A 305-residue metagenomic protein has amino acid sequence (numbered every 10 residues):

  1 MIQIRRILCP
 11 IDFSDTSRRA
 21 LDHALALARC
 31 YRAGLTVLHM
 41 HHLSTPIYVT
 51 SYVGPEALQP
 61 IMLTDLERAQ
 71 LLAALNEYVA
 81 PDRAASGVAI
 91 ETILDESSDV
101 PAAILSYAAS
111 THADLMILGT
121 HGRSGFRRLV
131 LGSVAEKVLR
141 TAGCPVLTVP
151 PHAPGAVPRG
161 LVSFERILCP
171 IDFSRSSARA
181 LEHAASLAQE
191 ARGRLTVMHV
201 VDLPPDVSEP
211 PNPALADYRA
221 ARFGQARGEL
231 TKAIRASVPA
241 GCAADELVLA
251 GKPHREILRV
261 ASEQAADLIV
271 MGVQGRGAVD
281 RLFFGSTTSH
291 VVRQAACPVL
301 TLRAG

Functional and structural regions predicted by a protein language model:
M1-I2, T16, H42-T45, A73 (+3 more regions): Structural beta-alpha unit
I2-P60, G87, V162-A214, D245-L247 (+2 more regions): Small/aliphatic-rich secondary-structure junction motif
Q3-R5, A26, C30, L105-A156 (+1 more regions): Gly/Ser-rich helix-loop-strand patches that form or flank binding pockets for ribonucleotide-derived cofactors
A20-H23, A103, E229, E256: Well-ordered alpha-helical segments embedded in enzymatic catalytic cores
A57-A73, L215-G228: A short acidic, glycine-rich active-site loop that binds or catalyzes chemistry on phosphate/adenosine moieties
A89-E91, P145, R194, A243-D245 (+1 more regions): Conserved beta-strand segments of alpha/beta enzyme cores
A153-E165: Intrinsically disordered, low-complexity Ser/Thr-rich linker and spacer segments in cell-wall-related proteins
T196, V200-A240: Glycine-rich phosphate/pyrophosphate-binding loop and the adjoining helix
